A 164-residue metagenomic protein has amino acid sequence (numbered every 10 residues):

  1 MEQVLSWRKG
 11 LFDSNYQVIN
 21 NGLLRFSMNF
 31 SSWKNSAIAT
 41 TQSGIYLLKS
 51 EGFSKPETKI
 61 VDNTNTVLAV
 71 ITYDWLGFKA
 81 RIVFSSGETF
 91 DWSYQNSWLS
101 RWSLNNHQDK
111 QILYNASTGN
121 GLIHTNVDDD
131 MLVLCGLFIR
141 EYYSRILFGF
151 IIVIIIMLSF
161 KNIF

Functional and structural regions predicted by a protein language model:
M1-F164: Intrinsically disordered, low-complexity proline/glycine-rich segments
